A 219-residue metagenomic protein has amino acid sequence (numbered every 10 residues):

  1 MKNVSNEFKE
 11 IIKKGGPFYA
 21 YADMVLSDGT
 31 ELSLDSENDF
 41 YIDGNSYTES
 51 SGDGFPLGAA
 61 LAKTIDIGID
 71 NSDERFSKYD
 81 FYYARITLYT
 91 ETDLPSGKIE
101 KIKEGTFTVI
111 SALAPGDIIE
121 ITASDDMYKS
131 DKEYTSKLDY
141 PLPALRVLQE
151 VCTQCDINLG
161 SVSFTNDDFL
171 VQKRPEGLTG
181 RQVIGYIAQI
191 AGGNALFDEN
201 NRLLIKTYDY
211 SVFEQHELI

Functional and structural regions predicted by a protein language model:
M1-P141, Q149-E150, K173-G192, F197-E199: Assembly/oligomerization scaffold segments
M127-Y134, Y210-I219: Short, charged/polar, Gly/Pro-enriched secondary-structure boundary elements
A144: Conserved glycine-centered beta->alpha loop in an early N-terminal alpha/beta scaffold
D156-T165, I190-L204: Short, well-structured beta-strand/strand-turn elements
F164-R174: Surface-exposed aromatic
L204-I205, V212: Acidic, glycine-rich, low-complexity linker/loop segments at the periphery of domains that act as short
